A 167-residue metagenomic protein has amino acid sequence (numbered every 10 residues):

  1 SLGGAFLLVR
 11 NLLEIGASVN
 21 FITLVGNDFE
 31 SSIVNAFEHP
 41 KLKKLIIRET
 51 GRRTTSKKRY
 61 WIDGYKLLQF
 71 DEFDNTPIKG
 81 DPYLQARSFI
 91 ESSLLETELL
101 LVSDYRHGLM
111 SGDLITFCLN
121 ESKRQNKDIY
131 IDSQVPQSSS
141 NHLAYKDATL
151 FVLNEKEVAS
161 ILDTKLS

Functional and structural regions predicted by a protein language model:
L2-S167: Ribokinase/PfkB-type carbohydrate-kinase core domain
